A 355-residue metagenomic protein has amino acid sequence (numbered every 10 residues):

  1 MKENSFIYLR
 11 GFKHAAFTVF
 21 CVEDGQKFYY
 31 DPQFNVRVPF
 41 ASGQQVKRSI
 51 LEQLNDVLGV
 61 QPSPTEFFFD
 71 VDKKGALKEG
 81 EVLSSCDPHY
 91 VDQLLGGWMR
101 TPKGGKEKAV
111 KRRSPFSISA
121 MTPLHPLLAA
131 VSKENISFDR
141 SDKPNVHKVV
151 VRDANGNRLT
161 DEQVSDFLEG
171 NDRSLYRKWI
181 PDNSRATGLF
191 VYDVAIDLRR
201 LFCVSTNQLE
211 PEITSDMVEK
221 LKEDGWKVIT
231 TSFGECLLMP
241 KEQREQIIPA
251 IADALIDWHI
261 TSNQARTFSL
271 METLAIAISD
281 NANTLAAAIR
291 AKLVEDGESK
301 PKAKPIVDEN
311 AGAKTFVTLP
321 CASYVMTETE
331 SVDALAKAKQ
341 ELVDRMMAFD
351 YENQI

Functional and structural regions predicted by a protein language model:
M1-I355: RNA-binding basic/glycine-rich loop and surface signature characteristic of RAMP-family CRISPR effectors
